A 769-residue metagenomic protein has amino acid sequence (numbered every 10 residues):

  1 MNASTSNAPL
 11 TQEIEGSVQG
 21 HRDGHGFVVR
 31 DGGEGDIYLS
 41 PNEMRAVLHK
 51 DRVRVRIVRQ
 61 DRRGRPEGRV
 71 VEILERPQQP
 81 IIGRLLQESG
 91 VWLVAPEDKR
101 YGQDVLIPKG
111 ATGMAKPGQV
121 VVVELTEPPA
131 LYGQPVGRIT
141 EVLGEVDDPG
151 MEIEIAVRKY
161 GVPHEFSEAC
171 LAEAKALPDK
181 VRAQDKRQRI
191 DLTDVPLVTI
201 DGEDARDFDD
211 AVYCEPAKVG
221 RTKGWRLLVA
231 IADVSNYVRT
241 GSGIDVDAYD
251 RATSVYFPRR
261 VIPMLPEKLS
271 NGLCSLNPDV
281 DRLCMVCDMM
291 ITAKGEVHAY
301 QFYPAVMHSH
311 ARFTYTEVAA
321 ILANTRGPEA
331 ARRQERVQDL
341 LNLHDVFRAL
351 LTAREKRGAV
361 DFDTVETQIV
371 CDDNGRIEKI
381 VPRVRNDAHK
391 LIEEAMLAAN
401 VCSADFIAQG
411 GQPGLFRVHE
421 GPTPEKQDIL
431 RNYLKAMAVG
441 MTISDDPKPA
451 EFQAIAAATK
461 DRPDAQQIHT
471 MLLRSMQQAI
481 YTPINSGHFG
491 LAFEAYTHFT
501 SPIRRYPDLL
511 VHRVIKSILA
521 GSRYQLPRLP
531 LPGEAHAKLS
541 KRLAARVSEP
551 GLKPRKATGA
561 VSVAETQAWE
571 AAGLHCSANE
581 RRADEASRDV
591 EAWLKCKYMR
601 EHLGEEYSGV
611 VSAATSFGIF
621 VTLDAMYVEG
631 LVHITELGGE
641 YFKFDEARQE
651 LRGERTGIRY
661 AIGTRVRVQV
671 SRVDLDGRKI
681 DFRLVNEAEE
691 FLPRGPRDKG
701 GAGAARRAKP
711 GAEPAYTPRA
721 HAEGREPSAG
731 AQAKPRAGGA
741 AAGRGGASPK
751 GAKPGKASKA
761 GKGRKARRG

Functional and structural regions predicted by a protein language model:
M1-L228, S235-V280, R312, E317-A320 (+2 more regions): Charge-lined substrate channels and their catalytic hotspots, especially those that engage the 3′ end of RNA
R22, G33-H49, G64-P66, P77 (+7 more regions): Single-stranded RNA-binding regions, centering on S1/OB-family and related RNA-binding modules
G32-G33, Q60, E88-S89, I291-E296 (+1 more regions): Short acidic-glycine loop/turn motifs at beta-strand connectors
Y132, V136, M290-I321, P424: Extended accessory regions or peripheral subdomains of proteins
E154-V157, G243-A248, N386, L430-L434 (+2 more regions): Short secondary-structure boundary/capping segments
R221, F302, Y315-D624, L631-H633 (+2 more regions): Append "with occasional cross-activation on large, charged helical scaffolds in nucleic-acid assemblies
N271-A293, D464, T470: Phosphate/diphosphate-binding loops
